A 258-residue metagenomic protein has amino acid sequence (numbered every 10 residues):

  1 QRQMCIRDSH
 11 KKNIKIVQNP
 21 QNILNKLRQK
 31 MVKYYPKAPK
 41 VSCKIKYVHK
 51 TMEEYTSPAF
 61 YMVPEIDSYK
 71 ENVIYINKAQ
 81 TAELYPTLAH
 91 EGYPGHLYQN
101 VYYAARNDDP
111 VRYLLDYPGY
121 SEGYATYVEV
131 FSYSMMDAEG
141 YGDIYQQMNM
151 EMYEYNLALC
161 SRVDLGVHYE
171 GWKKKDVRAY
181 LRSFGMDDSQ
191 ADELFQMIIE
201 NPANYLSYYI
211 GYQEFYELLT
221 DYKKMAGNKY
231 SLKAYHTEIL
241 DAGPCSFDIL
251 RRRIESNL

Functional and structural regions predicted by a protein language model:
Q1-I6: Short, small-residue-biased leader/transition segments that mark boundaries at the very start of proteins
I14-I66: Auxiliary, metal-adjacent structural segments of Zn-dependent hydrolase domains
I74-A89: Short pre-active-site segment immediately N-terminal to the catalytic Zn-binding motif
T87, E91-L97, V101: Catalytic glutamate of the conserved HExxH
Y98-S121: Post-HEXXH active-site segment of zinc metalloproteases
Y120-S134: An active-site-proximal "capping" alpha-helix that borders the catalytic cofactor pocket
F131-I199: Long, amphipathic alpha-helical stalk/connector segments used for oligomerization, subunit docking, or mechanical
G185-L258: C-terminal, non-catalytic "cap/extension" segments appended to globular domains
